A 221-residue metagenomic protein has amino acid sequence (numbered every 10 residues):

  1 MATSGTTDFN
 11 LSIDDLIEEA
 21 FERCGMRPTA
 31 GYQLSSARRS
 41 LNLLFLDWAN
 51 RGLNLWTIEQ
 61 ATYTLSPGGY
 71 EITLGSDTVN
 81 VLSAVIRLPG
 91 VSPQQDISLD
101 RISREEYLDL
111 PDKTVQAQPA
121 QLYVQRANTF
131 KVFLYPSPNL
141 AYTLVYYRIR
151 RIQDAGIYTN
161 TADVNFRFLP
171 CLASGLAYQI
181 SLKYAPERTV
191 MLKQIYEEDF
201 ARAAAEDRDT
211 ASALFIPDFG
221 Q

Functional and structural regions predicted by a protein language model:
M1-Q221: Glycine-enriched, solvent-exposed interface loops adjoining structured elements
